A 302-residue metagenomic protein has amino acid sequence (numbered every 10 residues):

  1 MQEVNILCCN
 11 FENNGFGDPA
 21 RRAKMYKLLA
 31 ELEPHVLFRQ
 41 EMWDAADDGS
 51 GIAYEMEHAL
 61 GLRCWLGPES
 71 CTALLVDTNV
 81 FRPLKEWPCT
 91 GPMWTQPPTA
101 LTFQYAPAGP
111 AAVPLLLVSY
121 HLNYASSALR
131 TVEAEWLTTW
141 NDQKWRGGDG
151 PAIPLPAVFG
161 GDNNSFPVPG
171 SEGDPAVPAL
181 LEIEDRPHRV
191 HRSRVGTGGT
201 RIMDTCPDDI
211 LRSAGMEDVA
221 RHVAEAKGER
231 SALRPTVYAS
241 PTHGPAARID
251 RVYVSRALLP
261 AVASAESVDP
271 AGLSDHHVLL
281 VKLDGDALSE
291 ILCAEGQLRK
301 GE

Functional and structural regions predicted by a protein language model:
M1-I6, T99, F103-Y105, P207 (+2 more regions): Membrane-embedded alpha-helical bundles of multi-pass transporters/translocases, especially carrier/permease families
M1-L60, C71-A73, D286-E302: N-terminal, active-site-proximal structural segment of metallo-dependent hydrolase catalytic domains
N5-F11, M25-D47, L117, L137 (+4 more regions): Active-site beta-strand/loop signature of hydrolases that rely on acidic residues for catalysis
E41-D44, P88, E217-E229, A265-D269: Acidic carboxylate-rich catalytic motifs and surrounding loops in phosphoryl-/glycosyl-chemistry enzymes
M42-L122: Structured beta-strand-rich core segments of catalytic domains in phosphoester-bond hydrolases
E69-P83, Q104-A106, D209-G215, A239-P260 (+1 more regions): Conserved beta strand-loop-helix elements of the APE1-like EEP
Y120-V132, R194-V195: Surface-exposed cleft-lining segments at the edges of enzyme active sites
W136-H243: Metal-dependent phosphoesterases centered on the DNase I-like endonuclease/exonuclease/phosphatase
